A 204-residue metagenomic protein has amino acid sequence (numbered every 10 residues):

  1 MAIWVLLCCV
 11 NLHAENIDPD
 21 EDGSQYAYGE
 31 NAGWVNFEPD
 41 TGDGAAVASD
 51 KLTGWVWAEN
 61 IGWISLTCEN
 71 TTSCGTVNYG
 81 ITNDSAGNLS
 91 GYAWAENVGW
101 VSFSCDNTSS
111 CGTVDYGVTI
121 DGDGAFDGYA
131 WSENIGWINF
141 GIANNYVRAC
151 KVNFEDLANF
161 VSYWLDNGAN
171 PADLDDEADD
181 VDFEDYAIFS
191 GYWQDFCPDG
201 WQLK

Functional and structural regions predicted by a protein language model:
M1-C9: Bacterial N-terminal signal peptides
I3-W4, E69, D106, Y192: Disulfide-bonded cysteine motifs in exported proteins
N11-E15, C197-G200: Bacterial Sec-dependent N-terminal signal peptides
L12-K151: Peripheral, non-catalytic segments of secretory and membrane proteins
R148-K204: Cellulosome-associated attachment modules in secreted, modular CAZymes
